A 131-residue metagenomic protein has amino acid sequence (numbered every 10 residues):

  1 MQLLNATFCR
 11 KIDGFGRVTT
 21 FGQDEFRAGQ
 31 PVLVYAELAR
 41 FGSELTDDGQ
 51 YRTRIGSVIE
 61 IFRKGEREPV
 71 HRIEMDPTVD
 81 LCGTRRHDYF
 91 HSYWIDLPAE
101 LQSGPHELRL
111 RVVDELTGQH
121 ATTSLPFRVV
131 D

Functional and structural regions predicted by a protein language model:
M1-D131: Intrinsically disordered, low-complexity terminal regions enriched in Ser/Thr/Pro/Gly and charged residues
